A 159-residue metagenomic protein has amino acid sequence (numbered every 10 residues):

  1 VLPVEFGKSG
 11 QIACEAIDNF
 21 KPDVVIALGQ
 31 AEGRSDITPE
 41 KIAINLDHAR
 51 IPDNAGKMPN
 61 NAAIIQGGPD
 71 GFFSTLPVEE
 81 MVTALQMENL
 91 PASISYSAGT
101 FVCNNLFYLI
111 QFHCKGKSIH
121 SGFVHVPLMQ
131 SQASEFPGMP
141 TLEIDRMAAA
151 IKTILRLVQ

Functional and structural regions predicted by a protein language model:
V1-A98, Q111-G116, P137-Q159: N-terminal catalytic or cofactor-binding beta/alpha core of small enzyme domains
E32, P127-Q130: Glycine-rich beta-alpha junction loops
A98-S118, G122-L128: Active-site oxyanion/phosphate-handling segment shared across diverse enzymes
Q132-E135: A short acidic, helix-capping loop that chelates divalent metal ions and anchors anionic groups
